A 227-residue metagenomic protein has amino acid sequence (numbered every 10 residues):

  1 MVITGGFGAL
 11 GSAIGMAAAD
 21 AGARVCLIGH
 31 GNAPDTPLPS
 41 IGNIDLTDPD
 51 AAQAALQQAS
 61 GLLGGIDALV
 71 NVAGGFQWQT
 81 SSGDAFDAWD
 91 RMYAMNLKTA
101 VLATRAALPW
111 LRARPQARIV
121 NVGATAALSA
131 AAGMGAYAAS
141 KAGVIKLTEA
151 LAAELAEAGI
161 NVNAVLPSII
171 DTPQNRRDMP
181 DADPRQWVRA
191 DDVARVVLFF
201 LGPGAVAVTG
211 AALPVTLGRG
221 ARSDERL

Functional and structural regions predicted by a protein language model:
F7: Conserved glycine-rich cofactor-binding loop
T80-Y93: Substrate-binding pocket helix/loop in short-chain dehydrogenase/reductase
S82, S129-G135, E157, Q186: Active-site loop immediately N-terminal to the catalytic Tyr-X3-Lys motif of short-chain dehydrogenase/reductase
T104, S140: Active-site helix of classical SDR
P109, A153-E157: Alpha-helical segment proximal to the catalytic Tyr-Lys
A124: Residue(s) in the substrate-gating loop at a strand-loop-helix junction that position the organic substrate next
E157, A164, T172, D181-G220: C-terminal helical subdomain
